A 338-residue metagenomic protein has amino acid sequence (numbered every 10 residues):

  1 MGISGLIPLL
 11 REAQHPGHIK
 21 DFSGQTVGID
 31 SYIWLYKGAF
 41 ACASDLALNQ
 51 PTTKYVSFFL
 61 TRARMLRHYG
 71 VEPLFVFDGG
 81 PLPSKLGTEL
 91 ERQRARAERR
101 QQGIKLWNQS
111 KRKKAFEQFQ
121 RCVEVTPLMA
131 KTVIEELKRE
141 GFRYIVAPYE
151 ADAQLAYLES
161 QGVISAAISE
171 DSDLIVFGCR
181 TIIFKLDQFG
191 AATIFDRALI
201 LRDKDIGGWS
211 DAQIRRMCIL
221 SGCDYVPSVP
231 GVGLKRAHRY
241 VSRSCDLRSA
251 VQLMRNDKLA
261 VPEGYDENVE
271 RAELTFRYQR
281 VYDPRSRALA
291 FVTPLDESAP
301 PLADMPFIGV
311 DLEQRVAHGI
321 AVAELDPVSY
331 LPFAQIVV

Functional and structural regions predicted by a protein language model:
G2-P16, D21-E150, Q154-L158: Noncatalytic, basic helical substrate-engagement surface that gates or grips nucleic-acid strands
H18-S23, D205-V338: Non-catalytic nucleic-acid-binding/docking modules located in mid-to-C-terminal regions of nucleic-acid enzymes
D30, F195-L199, E313: Helix N-cap / beta->alpha transition motif
E98-R99, W107-Q109, L199-L201, A260-G264 (+1 more regions): Short, intrinsically disordered/low-complexity patches at protein termini and at juxtamembrane boundaries
Q109-R121, I182-A192, Y265-Y278: Hydrophobic transmembrane alpha-helix bundles
V123-D266: Nuclease catalytic cores that cleave nucleic-acid phosphodiester bonds, predominantly acidic two-metal-ion
